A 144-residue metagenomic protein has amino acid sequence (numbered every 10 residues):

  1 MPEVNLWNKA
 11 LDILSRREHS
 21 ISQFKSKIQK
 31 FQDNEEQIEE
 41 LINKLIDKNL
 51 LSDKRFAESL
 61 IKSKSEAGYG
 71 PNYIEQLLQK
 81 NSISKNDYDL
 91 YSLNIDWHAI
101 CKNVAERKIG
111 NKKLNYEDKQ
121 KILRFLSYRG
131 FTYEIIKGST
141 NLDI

Functional and structural regions predicted by a protein language model:
M1-I144: An alpha-helical, amphipathic repeat domain used for nucleic-acid recognition, typified by the mTERF helical solenoid
